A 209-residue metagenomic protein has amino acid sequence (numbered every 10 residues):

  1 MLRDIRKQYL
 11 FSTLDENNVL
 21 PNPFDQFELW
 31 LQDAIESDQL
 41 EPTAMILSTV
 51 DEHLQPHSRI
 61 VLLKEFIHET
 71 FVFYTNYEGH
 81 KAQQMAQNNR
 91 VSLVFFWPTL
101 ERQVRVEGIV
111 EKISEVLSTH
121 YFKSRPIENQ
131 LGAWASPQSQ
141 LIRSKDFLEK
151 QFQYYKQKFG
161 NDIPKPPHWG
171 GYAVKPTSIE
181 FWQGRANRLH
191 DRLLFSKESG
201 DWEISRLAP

Functional and structural regions predicted by a protein language model:
M1-P209: Binding-site signature for planar aromatic cofactors or substrates
